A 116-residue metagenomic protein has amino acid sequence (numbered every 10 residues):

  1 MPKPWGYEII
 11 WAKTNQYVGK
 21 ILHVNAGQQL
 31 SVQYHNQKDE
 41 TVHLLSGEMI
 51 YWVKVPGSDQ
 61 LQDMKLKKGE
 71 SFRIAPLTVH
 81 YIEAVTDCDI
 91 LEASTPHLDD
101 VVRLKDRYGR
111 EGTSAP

Functional and structural regions predicted by a protein language model:
M1-K38: A short glycine-rich, His/Asp/Glu-containing loop-to-beta-strand
P2, E83-P116: Double-stranded beta-helix
Q37-P56: Glycine- and acidic-residue-biased ligand/ion/polar-headgroup-sensing regions
V55-L77: Short acidic-glycine-tyrosine-enriched beta hairpin
